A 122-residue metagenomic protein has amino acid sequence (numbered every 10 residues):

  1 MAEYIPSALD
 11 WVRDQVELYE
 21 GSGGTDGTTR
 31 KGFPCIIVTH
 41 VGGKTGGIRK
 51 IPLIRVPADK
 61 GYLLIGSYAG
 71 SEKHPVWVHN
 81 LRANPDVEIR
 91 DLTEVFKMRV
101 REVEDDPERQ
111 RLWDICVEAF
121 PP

Functional and structural regions predicted by a protein language model:
M1-K31: Extreme N-terminal tail/first-helix region
M1-V12, H40-G42, T93-R99: N-terminal short leaders/motifs
S7-W11, R49-I51, P85: Short hydrophobic/aromatic-rich motifs at helix boundaries and adjacent loops
V16, G43, V78: Short glycine-/small-residue-rich flexible loop motifs, especially phosphate/cofactor-binding loops
G27-T28, I54, H79: Short secondary-structure boundary/capping segments
G32-A69: Short beta-strand segments
Y68-P121: Short, structured beta-strand-loop surface elements
